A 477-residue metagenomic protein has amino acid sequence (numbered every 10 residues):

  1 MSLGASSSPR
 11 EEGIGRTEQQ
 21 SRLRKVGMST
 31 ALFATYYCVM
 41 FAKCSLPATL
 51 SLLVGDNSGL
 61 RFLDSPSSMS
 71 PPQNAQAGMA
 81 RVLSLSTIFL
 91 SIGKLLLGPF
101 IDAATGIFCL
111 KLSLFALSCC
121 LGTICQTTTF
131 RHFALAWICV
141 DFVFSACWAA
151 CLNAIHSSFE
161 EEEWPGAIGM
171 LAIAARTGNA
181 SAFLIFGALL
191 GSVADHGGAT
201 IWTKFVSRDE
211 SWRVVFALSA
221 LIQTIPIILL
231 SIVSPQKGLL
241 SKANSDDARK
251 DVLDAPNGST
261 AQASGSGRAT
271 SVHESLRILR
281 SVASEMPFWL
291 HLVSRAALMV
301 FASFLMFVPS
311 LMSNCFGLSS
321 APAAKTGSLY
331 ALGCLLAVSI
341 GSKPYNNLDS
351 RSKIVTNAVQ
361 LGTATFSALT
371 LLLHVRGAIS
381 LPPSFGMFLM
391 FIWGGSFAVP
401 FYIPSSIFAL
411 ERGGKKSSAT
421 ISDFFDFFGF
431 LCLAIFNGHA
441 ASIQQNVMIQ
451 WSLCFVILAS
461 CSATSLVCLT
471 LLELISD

Functional and structural regions predicted by a protein language model:
L46-S51, E285-V338, F401-S406, F436-N437: Extracytoplasmic gate region of multi-pass secondary transporters
R81-P99, S328-G341: Central cavity-lining transmembrane alpha-helices of secondary-active solute carriers, predominantly the Major
I92-F130: Conserved MFS/SLC helix-loop-helix module at the cytosolic interface between two early adjacent transmembrane helices
G93-T105, V338-S352, Q444-Q445: Helix-to-loop junctions at the C-terminal end of transmembrane segments in multipass secondary transporters
F115-T128, G362-I379: C-terminal ends and interior cores of transmembrane alpha-helices in multi-pass membrane transporters/permeases
A136-A175: Cytoplasmic helix-loop-helix junction between adjacent transmembrane helices in 12-TM secondary transporters
P165-A194, G333-C334, F425-N437: Glycine-rich segments within core transmembrane alpha-helices of 12-TM secondary carriers
R213-I232, L453-L471: Symmetry-related core transmembrane helices of the 12-TM Major Facilitator Superfamily/SLC fold
